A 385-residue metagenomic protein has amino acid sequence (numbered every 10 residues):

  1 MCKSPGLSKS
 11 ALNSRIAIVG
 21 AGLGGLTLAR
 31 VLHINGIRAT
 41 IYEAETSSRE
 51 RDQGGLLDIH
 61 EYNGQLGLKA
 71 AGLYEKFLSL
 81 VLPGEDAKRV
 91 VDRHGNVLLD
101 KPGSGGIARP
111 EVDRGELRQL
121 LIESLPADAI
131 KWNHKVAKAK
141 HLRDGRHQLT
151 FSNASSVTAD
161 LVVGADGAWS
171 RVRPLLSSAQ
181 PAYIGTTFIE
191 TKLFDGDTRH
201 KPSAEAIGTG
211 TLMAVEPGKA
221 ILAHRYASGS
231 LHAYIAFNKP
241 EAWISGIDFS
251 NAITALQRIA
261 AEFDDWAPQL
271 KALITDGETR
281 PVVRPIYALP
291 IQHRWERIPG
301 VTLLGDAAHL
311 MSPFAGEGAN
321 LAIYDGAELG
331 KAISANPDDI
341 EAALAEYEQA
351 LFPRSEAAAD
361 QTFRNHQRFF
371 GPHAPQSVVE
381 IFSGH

Functional and structural regions predicted by a protein language model:
C2-A21, V31-H33, D58-G196, P240-S245 (+1 more regions): Conserved N-terminal helical subregion
A17-R38, Y42-E45, V163-G164, I189 (+3 more regions): Conserved mid-domain beta->alpha element of the FAD-binding
R49-E50, A139, R171, M311: Short, solvent-exposed loop/turn segments at secondary-structure junctions
D52, P174-L175, F314: Conserved catalytic-core motifs of eukaryotic protein kinase domains, centered on the activation segment
H141-D144, H224-S228: Short beta-strand micro-motifs enriched in acidic
T187-R225, I247: Flavin-dependent oxidoreductases
E216-K219, R225-L231, F237-A315: FAD/FMN-dependent oxidoreductases across multiple families
N365-H385: C-terminal domain-closing interface element
